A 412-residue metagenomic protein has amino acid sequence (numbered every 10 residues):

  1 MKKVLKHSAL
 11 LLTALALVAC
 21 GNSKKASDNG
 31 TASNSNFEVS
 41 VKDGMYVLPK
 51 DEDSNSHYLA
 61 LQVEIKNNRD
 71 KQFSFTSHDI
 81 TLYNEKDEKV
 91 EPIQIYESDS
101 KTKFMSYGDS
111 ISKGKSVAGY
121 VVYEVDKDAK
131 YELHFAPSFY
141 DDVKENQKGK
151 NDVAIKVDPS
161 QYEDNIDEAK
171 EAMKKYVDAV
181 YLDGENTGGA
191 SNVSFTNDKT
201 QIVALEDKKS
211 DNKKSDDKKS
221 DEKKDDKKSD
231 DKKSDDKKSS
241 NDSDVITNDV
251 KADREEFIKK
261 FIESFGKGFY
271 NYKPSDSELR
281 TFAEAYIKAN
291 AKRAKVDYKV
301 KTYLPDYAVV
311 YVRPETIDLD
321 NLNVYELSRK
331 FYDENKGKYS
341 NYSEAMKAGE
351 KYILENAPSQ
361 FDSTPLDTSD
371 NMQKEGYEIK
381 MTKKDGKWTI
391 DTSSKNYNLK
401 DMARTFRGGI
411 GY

Functional and structural regions predicted by a protein language model:
A16-A19: C-terminal motif of bacterial Sec signal peptides marking the signal peptidase cleavage site
K25-S56, K288-A294: Low-complexity, acidic Ser/Thr/Pro/Gly-rich terminal tails and inter-domain linkers that flank the onset of structured
K66-K115: The feature marks short-to-medium sequence segments in extracytoplasmic or secretory-pathway proteins
K89-I93, D141, G337, M372-G411: Short beta-strand edge/turn micro-motifs at domain boundaries
Q94-Y131, S363-Y377: Short, solvent-exposed, Trp/other aromatic-anchored flexible loops in extracytoplasmic proteins
E124-D152, S393: Short, surface-exposed ligand- or partner-binding patches at beta-edge/loop junctions that are enriched in aromatics
S160-A289, A294-V296: Core segments of small alpha/beta cavity-forming domains
L319-Q373: Mixed-charge, low-complexity intrinsically disordered segments
